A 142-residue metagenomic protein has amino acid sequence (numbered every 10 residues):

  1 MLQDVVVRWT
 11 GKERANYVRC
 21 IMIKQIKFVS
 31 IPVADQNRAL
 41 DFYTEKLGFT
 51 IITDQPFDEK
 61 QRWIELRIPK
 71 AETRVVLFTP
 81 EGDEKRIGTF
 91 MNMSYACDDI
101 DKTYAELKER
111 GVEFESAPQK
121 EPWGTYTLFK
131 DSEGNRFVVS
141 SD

Functional and structural regions predicted by a protein language model:
G11-L40, F90-M93: N-terminal beta-strand motif that seeds the catalytic metal site of vicinal oxygen chelate
S30-T73: Core segments of cupin and vicinal oxygen chelate
V33-N37, G88, N92-R136: Vicinal oxygen chelate
P56-D58, E84, K120-E121: A short beta-turn/loop motif at secondary-structure boundaries
L66-K70, F129-S132, S141-D142: Active-site beta-strand termini and strand-to-loop segments that position acidic
P69-R74, G82-E84, I100-K102: Short, charged/polar surface micro-motifs in flexible loops or helix N-caps
